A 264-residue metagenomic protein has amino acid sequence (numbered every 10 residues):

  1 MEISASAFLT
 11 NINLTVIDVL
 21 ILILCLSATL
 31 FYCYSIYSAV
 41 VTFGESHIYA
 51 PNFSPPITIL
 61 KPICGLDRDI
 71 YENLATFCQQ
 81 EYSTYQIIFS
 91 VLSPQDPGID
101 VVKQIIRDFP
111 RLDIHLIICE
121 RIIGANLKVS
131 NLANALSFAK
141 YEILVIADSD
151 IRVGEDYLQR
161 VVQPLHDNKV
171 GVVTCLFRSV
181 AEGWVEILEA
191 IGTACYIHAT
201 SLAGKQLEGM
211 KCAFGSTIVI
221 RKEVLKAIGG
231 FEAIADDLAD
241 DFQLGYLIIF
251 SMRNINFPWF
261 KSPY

Functional and structural regions predicted by a protein language model:
M1-F53, A199-A203: N-terminal membrane-anchoring/stem segments of glycan-assembly enzymes
P55-T58, Q86: Cell-envelope/extracellular polymer assembly enzymes that use nucleotide-activated donors
L74-I123: Acidic donor-binding segment of Leloir-type glycosyltransferases
Q95, I151-R152, I218: Acidic metal-phosphate-binding loop of nucleotide-sugar-dependent transferases
R107-S137, Y141, D156, R160-I228 (+1 more regions): Long helical/loop segments within the catalytic core of UDP-sugar-dependent glycosyltransferases, especially the large
Y141-R152: Short beta-strand-to-loop acidic/aromatic patch adjacent to the donor-nucleotide binding site
D237-Q243: Acidic donor-binding loop at a coil-to-helix junction in glycosyltransferase catalytic cores that engages
R253, P258-Y264: Active-site donor/metal-binding and catalytic loop motifs of nucleotide-sugar-dependent glycosylation enzymes
